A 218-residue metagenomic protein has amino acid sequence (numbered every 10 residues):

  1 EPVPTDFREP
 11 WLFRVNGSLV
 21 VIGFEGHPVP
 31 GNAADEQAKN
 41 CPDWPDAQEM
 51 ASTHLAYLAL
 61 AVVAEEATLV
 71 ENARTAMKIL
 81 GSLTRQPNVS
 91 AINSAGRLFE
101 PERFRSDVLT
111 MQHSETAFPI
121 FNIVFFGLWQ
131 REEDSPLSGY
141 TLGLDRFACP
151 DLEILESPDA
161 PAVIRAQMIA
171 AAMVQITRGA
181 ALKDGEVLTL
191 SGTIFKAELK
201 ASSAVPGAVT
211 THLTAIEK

Functional and structural regions predicted by a protein language model:
E1, I79-P87, M168-T177: Hydrophobic, Leu/Ile/Phe/Ala-enriched alpha-helical segments that form helix-helix packing faces
E1-A34, E49-T53, G179-V205: Long, low-complexity, Ser/Thr/Gly/Pro-rich intrinsically disordered segments that act as flexible linkers and assembly
V20-I123: Internal, hydrophobic cores of structured domains that mediate oligomerization or house catalytic pockets within large
R97-K218: Aromatic/basic-lined ligand-recognition segments that form π-stacking hydrophobic pockets flanked by Lys/Arg to engage
